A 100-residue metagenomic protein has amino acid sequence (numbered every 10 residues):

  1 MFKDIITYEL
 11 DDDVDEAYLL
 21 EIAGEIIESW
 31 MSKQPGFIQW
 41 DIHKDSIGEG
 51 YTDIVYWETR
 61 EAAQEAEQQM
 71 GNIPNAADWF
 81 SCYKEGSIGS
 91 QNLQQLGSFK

Functional and structural regions predicted by a protein language model:
M1-Y51, E58-G71, C82-K100: Short S/T/G/P-rich N-terminal loop/turn motif that feeds into the first structured element of a domain
I73-A77: A common structural junction motif
